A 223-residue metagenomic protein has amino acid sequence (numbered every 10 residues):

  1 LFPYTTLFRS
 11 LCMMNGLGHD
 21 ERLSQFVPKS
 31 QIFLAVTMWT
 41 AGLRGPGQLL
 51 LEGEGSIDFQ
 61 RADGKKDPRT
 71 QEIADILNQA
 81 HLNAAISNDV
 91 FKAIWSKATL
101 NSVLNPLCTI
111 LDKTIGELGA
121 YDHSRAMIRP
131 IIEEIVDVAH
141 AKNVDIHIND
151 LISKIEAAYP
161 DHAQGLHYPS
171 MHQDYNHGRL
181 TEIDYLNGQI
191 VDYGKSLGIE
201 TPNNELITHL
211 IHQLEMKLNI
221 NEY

Functional and structural regions predicted by a protein language model:
L1, F8-Q48: Rossmann-like NAD(P)(H) cofactor-binding subdomain of soluble oxidoreductases
M14, G45, L51-G53, Y175-N176 (+1 more regions): Short glycine/serine/threonine-biased micro-segments
N15, H19, N101, N105 (+3 more regions): Asparagine-centered polar/low-complexity signal
L17, V36-A41, D63, V90-I94 (+2 more regions): Glycine-rich beta-alpha junction loops
H19, K65-R69, E182: Short phosphate-engaging motifs
F26-Q31, P46-K97, S102-N149: Internal alpha-helical scaffold of NAD(P)-dependent oxidoreductase catalytic cores
L43, I110-L111, E215-N219: Short amphipathic alpha-helical interaction/hinge segments
N78, R129-Y223: NAD(P)-dependent Rossmann-like dehydrogenase/reductase catalytic/cofactor-binding core
